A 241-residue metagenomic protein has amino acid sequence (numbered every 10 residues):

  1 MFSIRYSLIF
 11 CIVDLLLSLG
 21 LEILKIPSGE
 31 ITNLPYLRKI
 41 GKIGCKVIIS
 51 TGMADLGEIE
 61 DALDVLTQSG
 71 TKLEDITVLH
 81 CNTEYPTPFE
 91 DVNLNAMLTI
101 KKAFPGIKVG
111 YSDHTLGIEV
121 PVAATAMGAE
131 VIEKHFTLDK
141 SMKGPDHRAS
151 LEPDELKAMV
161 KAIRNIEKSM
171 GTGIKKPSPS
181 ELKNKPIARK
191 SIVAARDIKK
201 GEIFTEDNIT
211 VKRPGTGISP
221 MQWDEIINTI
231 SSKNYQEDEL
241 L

Functional and structural regions predicted by a protein language model:
M1-L241: Catalytic cores and adjacent flexible loops of soluble metabolic enzymes that perform enolate/carbanion chemistry on
